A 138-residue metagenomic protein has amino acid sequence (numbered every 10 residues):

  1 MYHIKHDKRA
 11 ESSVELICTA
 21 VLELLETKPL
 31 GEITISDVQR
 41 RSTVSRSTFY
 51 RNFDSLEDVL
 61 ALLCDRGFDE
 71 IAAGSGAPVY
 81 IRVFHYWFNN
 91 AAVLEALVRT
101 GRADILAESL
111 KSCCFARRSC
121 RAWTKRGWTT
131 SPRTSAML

Functional and structural regions predicted by a protein language model:
M1-H6, R46, A73-A92, R102: Primarily secretory-pathway and cell-envelope proteins
M1-K28, E32, D37: Basic, helix-initiating cap at the start of DNA-binding domains
A20, N52, L62: Residues in the recognition helix of alpha-helical DNA-binding motifs
E32, S55-L60: Short amphipathic alpha-helical segment with a characteristic S/N-K-E followed by hydrophobic residues
I33-T34, E95-L97, L106: Short, hydrophobic secondary-structure boundary micro-motifs
T34-I35, L63-A72: Short, basic, alpha-helical segments at the C-terminal edge of helix-turn-helix-like DNA-binding modules
T43-F53: Short hydrophobic/aromatic patch on the recognition helix
A77-H85, G101-M137: Amphipathic alpha-helical packing segments from all-alpha helical-bundle domains
